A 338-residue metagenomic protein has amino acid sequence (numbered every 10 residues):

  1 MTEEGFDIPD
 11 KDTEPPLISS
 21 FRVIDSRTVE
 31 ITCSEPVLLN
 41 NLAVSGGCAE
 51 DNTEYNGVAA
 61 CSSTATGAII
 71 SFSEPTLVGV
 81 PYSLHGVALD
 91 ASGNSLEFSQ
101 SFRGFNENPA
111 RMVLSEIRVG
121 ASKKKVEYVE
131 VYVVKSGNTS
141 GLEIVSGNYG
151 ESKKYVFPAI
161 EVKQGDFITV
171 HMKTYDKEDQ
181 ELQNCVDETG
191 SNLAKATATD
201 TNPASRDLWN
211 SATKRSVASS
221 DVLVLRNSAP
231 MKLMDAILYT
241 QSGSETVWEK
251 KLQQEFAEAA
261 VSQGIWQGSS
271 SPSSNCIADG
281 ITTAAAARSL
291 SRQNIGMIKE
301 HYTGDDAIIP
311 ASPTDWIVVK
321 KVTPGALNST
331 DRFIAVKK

Functional and structural regions predicted by a protein language model:
T2-D10, R22-I24, S95-G150, S211-S219 (+3 more regions): A structural motif detector for short, solvent-exposed N-terminal "entry" segments of globular domains
V29, E127-Y132, D221-L225, L290: Buried hydrophobic-core signal for structured, non-transmembrane domains
V29-C33, V37, L42-V44, A68-N94 (+1 more regions): Extracytoplasmic/surface-exposed domains of secreted proteins that mediate cell-envelope carbohydrate/peptidoglycan
S34-V58, L142-I144: Short, surface-exposed alpha-helix to beta-strand junction/turn motifs within ectodomains of secreted and cell-envelope
S62-S71, F167: Aromatic sugar-binding surface patches on proteins that engage polysaccharides or sugar-phosphate polymers
L77, A159, Q164-K338: Solvent-exposed beta-edge/loop recognition patches
E151-P158: Short alpha-helix capping/helix-loop boundary micro-motifs
